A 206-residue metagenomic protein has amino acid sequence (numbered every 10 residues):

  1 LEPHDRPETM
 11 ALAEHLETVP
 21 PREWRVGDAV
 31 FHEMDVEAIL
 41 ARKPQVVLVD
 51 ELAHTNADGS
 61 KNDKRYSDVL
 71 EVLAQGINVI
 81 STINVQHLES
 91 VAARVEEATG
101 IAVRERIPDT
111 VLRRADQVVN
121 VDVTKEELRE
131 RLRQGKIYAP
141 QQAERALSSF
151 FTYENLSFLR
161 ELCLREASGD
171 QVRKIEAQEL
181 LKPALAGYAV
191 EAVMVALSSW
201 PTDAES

Functional and structural regions predicted by a protein language model:
L1-A41: Conserved P-loop
E2, E51, I83-Q86, V123-T124: A short beta-strand-to-loop transition that corresponds to the Sensor-1 phosphate-sensing loop of AAA+ P-loop ATPases
A38-L40, E71, D109-V111, P183-G187: Replace "in large, NTP-powered and nucleic-acid-processing enzymes" with "in large, NTP-powered factors and other
K43-V46, V72-S81: Loop/turn-to-beta-strand initiation segments
L48-D50, I80, M194-A196: Structural motif
E51-Y66, S90-A93: Conserved ATPase-coupling elements of RecA-like P-loop NTPase cores
N62-Y66, V95-T110, K136-P140: A short alpha->loop->secondary-structure connector
R114, V118-S206: Membrane-embedded alpha-helical bundles that form conduits across membranes
